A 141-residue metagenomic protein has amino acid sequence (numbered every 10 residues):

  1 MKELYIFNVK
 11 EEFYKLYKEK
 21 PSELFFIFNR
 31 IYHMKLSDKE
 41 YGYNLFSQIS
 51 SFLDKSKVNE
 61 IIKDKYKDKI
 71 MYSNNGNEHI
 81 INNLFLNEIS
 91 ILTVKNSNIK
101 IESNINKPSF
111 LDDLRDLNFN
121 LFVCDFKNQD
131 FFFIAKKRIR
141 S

Functional and structural regions predicted by a protein language model:
M1-N96, K107-D116, F126, D130-S141: Acidic (Asp/Glu-rich) sequence patches and key acidic residues that form negatively charged surfaces used
N96-E102: Short cationic amphipathic helices and targeting signals
N120: Non-catalytic beta-sheet/beta-sandwich ligand-binding modules that flank or precede catalytic cores
